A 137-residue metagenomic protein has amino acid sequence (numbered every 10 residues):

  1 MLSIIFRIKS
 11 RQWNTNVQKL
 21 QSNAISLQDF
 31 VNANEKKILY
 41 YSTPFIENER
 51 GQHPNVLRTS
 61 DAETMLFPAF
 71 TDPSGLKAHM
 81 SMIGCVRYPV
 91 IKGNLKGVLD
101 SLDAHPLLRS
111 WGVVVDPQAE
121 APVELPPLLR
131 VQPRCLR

Functional and structural regions predicted by a protein language model:
M1-R137: An interfacial alpha-helical scaffold signature
